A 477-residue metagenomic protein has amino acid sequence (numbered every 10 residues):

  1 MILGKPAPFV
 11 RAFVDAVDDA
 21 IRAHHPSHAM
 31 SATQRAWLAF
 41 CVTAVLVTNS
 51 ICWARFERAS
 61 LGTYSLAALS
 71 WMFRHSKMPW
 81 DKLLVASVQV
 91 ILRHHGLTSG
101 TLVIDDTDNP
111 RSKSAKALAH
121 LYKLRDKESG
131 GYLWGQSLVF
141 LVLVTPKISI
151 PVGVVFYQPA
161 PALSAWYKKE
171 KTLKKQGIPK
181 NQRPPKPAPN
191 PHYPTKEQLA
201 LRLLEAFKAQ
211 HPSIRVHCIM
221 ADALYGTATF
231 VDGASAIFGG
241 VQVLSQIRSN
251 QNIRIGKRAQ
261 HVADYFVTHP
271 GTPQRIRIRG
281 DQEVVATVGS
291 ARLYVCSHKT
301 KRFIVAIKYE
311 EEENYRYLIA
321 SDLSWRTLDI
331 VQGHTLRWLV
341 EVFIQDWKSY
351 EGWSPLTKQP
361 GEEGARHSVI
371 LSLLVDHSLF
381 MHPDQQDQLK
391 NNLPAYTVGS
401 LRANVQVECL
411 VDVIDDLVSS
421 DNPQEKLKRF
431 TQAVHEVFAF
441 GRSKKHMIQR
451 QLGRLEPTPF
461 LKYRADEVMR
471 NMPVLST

Functional and structural regions predicted by a protein language model:
M1-L84: Gly/serine-rich nucleotide phosphate-binding loop at the start of the catalytic core of nucleotide/ADP-ribose-handling
H28-W37, K127-W134, K358-V369: Structural motif
V42-T43, S70-L173, A291: Active-site-proximal, Lys/Arg-enriched surface segment that forms a nucleic-acid-binding/basic interface patch
F56-E57, T98-S112, L141, I219-Y225 (+4 more regions): Short, conserved catalytic/metal-binding motifs centered on acidic residues
D108, R326-K358: Short amphipathic alpha-helical "interface-anchor" segments enriched in bulky aromatics
K175-V305, N391-A395, K444, L475: An internal, acidic/charged active-site-proximal segment that coordinates divalent cations and/or engages
S354-I414: Basic, amphipathic alpha-helical segments enriched in Lys/Arg and hydrophobic/aromatic residues
V398-T477: Long, low-complexity C-terminal extensions of enzymes
